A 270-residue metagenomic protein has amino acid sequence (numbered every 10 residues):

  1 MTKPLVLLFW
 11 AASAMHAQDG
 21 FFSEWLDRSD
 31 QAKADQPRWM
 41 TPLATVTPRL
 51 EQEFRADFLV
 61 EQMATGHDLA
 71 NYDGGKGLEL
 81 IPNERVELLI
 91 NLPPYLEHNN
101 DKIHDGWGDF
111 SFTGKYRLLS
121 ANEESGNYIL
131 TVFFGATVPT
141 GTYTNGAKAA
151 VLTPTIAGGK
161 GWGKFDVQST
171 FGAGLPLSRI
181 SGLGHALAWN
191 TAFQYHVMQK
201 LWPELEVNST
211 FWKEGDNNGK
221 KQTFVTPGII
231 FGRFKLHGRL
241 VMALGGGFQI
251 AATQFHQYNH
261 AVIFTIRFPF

Functional and structural regions predicted by a protein language model:
M1-L26: Cleavable N-terminal export/targeting peptides
A17-F270: Transmembrane beta-barrel domains of Gram-negative outer membranes and organellar outer membranes
